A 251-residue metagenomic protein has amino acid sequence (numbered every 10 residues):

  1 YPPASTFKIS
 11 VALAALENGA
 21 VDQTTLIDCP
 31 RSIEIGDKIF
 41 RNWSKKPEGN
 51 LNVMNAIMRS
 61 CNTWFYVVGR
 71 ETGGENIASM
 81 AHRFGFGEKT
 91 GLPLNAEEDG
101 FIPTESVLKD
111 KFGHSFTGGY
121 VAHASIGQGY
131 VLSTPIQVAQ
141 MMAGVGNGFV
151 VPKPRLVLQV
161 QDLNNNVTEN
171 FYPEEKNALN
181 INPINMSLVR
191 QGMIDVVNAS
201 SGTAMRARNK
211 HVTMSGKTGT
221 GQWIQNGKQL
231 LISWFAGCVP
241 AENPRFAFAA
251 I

Functional and structural regions predicted by a protein language model:
Y1-A4, L13-A250: Beta-lactam-recognizing serine transpeptidase/beta-lactamase-like catalytic domain environment
K8: Short, conserved phosphate/pyrophosphate- and ester-handling motifs at nucleotide-, phospho-/glycolipid
